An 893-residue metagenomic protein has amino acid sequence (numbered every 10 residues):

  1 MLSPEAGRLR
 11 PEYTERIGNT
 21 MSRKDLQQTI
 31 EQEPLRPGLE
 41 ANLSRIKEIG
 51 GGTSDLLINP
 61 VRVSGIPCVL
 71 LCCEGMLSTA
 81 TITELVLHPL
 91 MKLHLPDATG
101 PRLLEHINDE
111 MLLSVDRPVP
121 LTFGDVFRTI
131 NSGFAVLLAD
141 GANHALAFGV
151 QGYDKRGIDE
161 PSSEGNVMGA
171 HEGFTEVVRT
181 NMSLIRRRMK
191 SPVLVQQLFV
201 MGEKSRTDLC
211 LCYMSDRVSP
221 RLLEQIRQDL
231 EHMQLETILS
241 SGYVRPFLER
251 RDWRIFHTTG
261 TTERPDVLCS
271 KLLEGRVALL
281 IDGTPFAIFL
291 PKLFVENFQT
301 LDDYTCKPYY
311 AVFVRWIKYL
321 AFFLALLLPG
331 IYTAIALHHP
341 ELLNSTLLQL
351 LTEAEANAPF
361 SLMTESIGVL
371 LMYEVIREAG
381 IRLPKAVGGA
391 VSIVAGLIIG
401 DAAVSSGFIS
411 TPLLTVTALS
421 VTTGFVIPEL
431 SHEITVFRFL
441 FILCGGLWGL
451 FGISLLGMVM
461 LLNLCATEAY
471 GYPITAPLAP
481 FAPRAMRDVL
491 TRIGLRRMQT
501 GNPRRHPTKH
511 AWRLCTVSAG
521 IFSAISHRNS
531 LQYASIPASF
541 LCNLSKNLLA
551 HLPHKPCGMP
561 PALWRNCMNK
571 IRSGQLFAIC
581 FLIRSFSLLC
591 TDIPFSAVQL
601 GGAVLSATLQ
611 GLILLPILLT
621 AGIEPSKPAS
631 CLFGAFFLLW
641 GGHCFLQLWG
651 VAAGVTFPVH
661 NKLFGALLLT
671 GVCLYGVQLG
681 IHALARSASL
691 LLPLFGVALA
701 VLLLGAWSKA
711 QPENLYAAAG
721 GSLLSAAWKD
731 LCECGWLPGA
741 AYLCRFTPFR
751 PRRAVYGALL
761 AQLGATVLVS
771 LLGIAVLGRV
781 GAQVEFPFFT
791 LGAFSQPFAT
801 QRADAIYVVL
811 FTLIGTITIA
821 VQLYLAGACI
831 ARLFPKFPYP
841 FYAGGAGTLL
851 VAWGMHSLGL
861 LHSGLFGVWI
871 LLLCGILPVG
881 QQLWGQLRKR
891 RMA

Functional and structural regions predicted by a protein language model:
M1-L327, S345, L464-R565: Membrane-embedded alpha-helical signal segments
P4, F123, S587-L619, F866-P878 (+1 more regions): Extracellular loop-to-transmembrane helix junctions
I331, L347, P359-S523: Generic detector of multi-pass transmembrane helix bundles and their immediately adjacent loops in polytopic membrane
L337, L763-A793, T848-L861: Extracellular/periplasmic helix-exit of transmembrane alpha-helices
L337-E355, V776-D804: Membrane-interface interhelical connector segments
R572-T591, G602-L614, F633-H643, G665-V672 (+4 more regions): Hydrophobic, membrane-embedded alpha-helices of multi-pass small-molecule transporters
P594-F595, I617-I623, Q647-A653, T670-L691 (+3 more regions): Membrane-water interface regions at transmembrane-helix termini and the short interhelical loops of multi-pass membrane
G622-P658, Q678, T812-F834: Hydrophobic transmembrane alpha-helices that form the core helical bundles of multi-pass secondary transporters
